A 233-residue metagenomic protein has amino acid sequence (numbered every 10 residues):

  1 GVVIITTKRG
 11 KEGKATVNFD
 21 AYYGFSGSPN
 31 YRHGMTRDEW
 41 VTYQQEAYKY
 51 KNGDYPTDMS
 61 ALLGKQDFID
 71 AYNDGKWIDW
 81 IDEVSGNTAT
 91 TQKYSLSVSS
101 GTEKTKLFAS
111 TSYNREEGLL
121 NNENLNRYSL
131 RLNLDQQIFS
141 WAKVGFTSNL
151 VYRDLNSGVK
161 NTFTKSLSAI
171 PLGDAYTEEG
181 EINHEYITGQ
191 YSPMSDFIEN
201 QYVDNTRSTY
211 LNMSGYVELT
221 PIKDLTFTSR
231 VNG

Functional and structural regions predicted by a protein language model:
G1, G24, W77-A89: Periplasmic N-terminal accessory/gating domains of Gram-negative outer-membrane beta-barrel systems
G1-I4, A89-T91, R127, Y152 (+1 more regions): Short amphipathic alpha-helical surface micro-motifs
G1-N18, T91-K93, K106, S112-E117: A beta-strand signature from Gram-negative outer-membrane beta-barrel systems, especially the internal plug domain
R9-K11, G101-K104, Q136-S140, L219-K223: Outer-membrane beta-barrel strand-turn architecture
K11-W77, G118-E123, S129-N212, T228-G233: Surface-exposed loop/interface segments of Gram-negative outer-membrane beta-barrel transport/assembly proteins
G86-E103, S112, F197-N232: Outer-membrane beta-barrel transmembrane strands
